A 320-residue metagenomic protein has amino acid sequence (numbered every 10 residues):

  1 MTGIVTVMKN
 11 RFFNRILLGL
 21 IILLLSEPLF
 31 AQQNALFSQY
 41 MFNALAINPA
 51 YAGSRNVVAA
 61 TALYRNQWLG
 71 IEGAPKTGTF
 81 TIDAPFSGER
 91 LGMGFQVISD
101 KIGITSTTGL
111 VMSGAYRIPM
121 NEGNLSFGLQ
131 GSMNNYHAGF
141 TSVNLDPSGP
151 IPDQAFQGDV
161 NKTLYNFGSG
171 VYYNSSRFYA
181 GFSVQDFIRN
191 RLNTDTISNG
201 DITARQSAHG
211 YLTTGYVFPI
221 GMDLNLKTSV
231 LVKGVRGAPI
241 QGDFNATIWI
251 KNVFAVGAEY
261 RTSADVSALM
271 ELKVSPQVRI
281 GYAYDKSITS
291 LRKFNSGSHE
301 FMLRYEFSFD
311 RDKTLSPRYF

Functional and structural regions predicted by a protein language model:
V5-L17: Bacterial N-terminal signal peptides that target proteins for export
R15-L25: Sec-dependent N-terminal signal peptides
E27-A31: Sec/Tat signal peptide C-region and signal peptidase I cleavage site
Q32-F320: Subset of outer-membrane beta-barrel
